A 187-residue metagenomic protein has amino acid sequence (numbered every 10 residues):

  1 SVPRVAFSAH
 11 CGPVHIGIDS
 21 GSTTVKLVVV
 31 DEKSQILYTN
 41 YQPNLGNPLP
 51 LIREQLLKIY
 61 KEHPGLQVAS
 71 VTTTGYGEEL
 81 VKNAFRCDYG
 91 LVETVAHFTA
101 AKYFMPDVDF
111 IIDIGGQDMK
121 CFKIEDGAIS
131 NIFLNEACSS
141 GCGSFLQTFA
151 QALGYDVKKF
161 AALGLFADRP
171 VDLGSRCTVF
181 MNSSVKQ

Functional and structural regions predicted by a protein language model:
S1-F7, Y89-V95: Charged, flexible boundary elements
V5-K33, V108-E125: Gly/Thr-rich phosphate-binding beta-strand-loop-beta motif of the actin/hexokinase/Hsp70
I18-K58, E136: Short glycine-rich, Thr/Ser-proximal phosphate-binding strand/loop in the N-terminal lobe of ATP-dependent enzymes
L27-V29, Q35, I52-I59, A69-L80 (+3 more regions): N-terminal cofactor/phosphate-binding cores enriched in small/glycine residues, especially glycine-rich loops such as
V28-D31, L80-R86, K120-G127, F133-N135 (+3 more regions): Short acidic, glycine/serine/threonine-rich loops at helix termini
N44, Y60-T94, K123, S130-N131 (+1 more regions): Short beta-strand-loop/turn "lid" adjacent to the catalytic site in phosphate-handling enzymes
N44-L49, D126-R169, N182: Glycine-rich phosphate-binding loop plus the immediately following alpha-helix
V171-Q187: A contiguous, well-structured pocket-lining segment that forms one wall/lid of small-molecule binding clefts in soluble
